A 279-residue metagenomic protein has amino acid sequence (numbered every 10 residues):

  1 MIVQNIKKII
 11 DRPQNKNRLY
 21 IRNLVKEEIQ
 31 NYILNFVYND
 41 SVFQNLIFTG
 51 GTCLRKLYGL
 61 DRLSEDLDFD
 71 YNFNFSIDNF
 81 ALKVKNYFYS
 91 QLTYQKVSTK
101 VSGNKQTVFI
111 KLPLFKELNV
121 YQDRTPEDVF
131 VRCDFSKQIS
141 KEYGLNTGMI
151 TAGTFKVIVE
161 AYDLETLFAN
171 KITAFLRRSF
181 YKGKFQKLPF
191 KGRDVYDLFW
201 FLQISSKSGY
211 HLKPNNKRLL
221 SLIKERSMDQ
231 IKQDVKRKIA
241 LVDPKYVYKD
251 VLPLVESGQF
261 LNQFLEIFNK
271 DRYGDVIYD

Functional and structural regions predicted by a protein language model:
M1-L46, L57-L60, N72-F73, I77-D279: Structured mid-to-C-terminal alpha-helical surface segments
T49-T52: Glycine-rich beta-strand-to-loop/alpha-helix junction loops that act as flexible
S64: Anion-coordinating catalytic cores for phosphoryl-, nucleotidyl-, and glycosidic chemistry
F69: Structural signature of FAD isoalloxazine-binding scaffolds in flavoprotein oxidoreductases
